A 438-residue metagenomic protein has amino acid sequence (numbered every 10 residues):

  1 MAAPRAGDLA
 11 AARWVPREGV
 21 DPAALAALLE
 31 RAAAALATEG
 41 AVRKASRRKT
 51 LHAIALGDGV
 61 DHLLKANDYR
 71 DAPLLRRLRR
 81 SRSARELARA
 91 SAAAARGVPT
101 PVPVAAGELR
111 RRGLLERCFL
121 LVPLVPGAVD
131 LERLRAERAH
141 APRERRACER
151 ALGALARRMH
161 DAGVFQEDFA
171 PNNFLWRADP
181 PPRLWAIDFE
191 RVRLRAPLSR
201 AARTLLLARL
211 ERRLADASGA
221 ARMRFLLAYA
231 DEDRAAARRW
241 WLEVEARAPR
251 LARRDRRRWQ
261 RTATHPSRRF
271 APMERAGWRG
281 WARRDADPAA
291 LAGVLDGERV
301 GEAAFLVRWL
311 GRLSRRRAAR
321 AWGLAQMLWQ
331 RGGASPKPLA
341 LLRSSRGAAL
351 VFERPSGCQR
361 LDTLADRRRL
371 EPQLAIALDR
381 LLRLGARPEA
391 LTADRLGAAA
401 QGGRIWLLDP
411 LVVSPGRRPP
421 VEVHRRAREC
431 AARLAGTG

Functional and structural regions predicted by a protein language model:
M1-A41, W240-L295: Juxta-kinase regulatory segment immediately upstream of eukaryotic protein kinase catalytic domains
L28-L131, H140, A151-A162, Q166-E167 (+2 more regions): Conserved ATP-binding subdomain of kinase catalytic cores across diverse folds
L75-L78, P197-S199, R312, T363-D366 (+1 more regions): Short, solvent-exposed loop/turn segments at secondary-structure boundaries
G113-C118, A178-P182, R346-A348, A400-R404: A short, glycine/Asx- and small/polar-enriched loop/turn that sits immediately N-terminal to a beta-strand
P126, P171, R191, S356 (+1 more regions): Short, glycine/acidic-enriched loop or turn micro-motifs at the edges of active sites
E137-A147, L364-L370: Activation segment of protein kinase catalytic domains, centered on the conserved DFG
F169-W176, L391-A398: Hydrophobic residue at the +6 position relative to the catalytic HRD Asp in the kinase catalytic loop
W185-E243, A386, A399-G438: C-lobe/activation-segment region of protein kinase-like
